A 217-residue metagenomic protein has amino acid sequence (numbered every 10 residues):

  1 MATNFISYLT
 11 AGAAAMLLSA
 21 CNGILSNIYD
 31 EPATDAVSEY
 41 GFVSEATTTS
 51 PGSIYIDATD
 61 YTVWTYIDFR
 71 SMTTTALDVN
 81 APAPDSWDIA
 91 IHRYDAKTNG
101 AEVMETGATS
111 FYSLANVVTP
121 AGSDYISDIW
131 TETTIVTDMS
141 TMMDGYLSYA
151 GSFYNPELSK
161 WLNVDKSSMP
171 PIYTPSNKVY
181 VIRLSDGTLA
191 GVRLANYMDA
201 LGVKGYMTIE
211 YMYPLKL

Functional and structural regions predicted by a protein language model:
M1-T10: Bacterial N-terminal signal peptides that target proteins for export
L18-A20: C-terminal motif of bacterial Sec signal peptides marking the signal peptidase cleavage site
N22-L217: Surface-exposed, beta-sheet-biased, low-hydrophobicity segments with strongly acidic/polar composition
